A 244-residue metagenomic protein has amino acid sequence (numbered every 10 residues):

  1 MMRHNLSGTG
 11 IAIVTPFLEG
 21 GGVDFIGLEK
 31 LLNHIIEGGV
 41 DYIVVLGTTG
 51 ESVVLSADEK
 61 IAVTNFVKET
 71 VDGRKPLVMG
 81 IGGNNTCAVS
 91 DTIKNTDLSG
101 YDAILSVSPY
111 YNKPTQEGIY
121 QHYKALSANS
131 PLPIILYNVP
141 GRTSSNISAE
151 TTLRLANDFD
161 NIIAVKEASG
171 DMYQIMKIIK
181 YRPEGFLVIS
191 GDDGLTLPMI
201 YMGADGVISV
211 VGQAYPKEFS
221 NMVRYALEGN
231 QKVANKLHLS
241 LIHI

Functional and structural regions predicted by a protein language model:
M1-M2, L239: Intrinsic low-complexity, intrinsically disordered segments enriched in polar/basic residues
R3-I11, T15-S144: Active-site beta->alpha loop and helix N-cap motifs at the rims of alpha/beta catalytic domains
R142-L239: Catalytic alpha/beta core domains of metabolic enzymes, predominantly
I242-I244: Conserved small/polar residues in nucleotide/adenosyl-binding loops
